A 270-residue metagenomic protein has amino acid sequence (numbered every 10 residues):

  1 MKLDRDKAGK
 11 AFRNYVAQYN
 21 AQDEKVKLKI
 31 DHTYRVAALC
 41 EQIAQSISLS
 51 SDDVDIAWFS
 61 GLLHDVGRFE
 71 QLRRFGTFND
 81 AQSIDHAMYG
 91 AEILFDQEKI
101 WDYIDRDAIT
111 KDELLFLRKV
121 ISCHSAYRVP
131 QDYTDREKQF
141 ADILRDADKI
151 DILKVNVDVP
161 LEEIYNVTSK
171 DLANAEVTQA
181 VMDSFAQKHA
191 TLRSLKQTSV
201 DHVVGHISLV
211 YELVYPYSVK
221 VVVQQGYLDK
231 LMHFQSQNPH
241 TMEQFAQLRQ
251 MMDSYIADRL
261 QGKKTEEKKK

Functional and structural regions predicted by a protein language model:
M1-M88, T134: Acidic/His-rich, divalent-metal-binding segments that scaffold phosphate/diphosphate chemistry
K2, D107-A108, M232: Catalytic cores of the polymerase beta-like nucleotidyltransferase superfamily and closely associated nucleotide
D6, K10-N14, S51, M88 (+5 more regions): Generic alpha-helical secondary structure signal
A11, I100-Y103, M251: Charge-rich, solvent-exposed alpha-helical interaction surfaces
K25-Y34, A38-S50, L63, R74 (+1 more regions): Divalent metal-dependent phosphate-bond-processing catalytic cores, especially two-metal-ion Mg2+/Mn2+ enzymes that act
S50-L62, T110-V120, E137-I143: Alpha-helical scaffolds flanking conserved acidic
F69-F116, Y127: Hydrophobic/aromatic-rich structural module bridging two neighboring secondary-structure elements via a short loop
